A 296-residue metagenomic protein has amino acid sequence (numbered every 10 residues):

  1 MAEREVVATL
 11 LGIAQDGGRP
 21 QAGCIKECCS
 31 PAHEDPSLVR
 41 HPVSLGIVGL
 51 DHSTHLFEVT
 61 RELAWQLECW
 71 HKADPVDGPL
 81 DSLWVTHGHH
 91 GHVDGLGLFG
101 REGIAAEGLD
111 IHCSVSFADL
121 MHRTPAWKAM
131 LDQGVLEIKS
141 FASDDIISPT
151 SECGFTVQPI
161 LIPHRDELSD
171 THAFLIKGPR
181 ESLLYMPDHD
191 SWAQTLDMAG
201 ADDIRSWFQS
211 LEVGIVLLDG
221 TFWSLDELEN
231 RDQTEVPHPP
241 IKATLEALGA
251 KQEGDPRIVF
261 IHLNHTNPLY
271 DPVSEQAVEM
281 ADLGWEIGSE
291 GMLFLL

Functional and structural regions predicted by a protein language model:
A2-K72, S140-D203, M292-L296: Core dinuclear metal-dependent hydrolase active-site scaffold
E3-R4, E107, L131-E137, E152-F155 (+1 more regions): A short helix-to-beta-strand connector/capping loop
Q15, H90, A118, W223 (+1 more regions): Residue-level marker for beta-strand->alpha-helix junctions and adjacent short loops that shape enzyme
D51-H112: Active-site metal-binding motif and surrounding structural segment of the metallo-beta-lactamase
H55-F57, W84, L183-Y185, V216 (+1 more regions): Residue-level marker for buried hydrophobic side chains located in beta-strands that build the well-ordered beta-sheet
D81-W84, G108-A118, L217, V259-I261: Short internal beta-strands
S116-A126: A short, active-site helix/loop in glycosyltransferases that binds the activated sugar's phosphate group
S182, D190-G291: Cap/insert and terminal regions of metallo-dependent hydrolase folds
